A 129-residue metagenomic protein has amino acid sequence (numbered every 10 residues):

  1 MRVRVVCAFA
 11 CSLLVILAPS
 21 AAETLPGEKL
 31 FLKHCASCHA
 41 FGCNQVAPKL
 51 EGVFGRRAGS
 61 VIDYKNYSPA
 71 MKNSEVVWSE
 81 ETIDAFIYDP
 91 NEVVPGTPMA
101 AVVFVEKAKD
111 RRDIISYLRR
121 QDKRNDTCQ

Functional and structural regions predicted by a protein language model:
M1-F9: Bacterial N-terminal signal peptides that target proteins for export
A8-I16: Bacterial N-terminal signal peptides
E23-C43, L50: Sequence/structural segment immediately N-terminal to covalent heme-attachment motifs in c-type and related
A36, A40-F41, K72, D113-R120: Mobile acidic interaction elements
H39-N44, G55, Y88: Detector for the c-type heme attachment site
V53, R57-S60, P90-V94: A short secondary-structure junction motif
D63-D84: Short Fe-S-cluster ligation motifs
S79-Q129: C-terminal capping alpha-helices of c-type cytochrome domains
